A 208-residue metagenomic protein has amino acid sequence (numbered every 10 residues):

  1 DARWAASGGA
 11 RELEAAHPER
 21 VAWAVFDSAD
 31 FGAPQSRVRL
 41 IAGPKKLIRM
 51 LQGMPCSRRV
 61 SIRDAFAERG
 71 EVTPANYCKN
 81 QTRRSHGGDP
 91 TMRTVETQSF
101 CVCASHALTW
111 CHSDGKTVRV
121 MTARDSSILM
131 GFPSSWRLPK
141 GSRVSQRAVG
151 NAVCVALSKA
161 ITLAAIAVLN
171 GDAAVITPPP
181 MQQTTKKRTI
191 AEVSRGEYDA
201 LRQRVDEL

Functional and structural regions predicted by a protein language model:
D1-L108: Class I S-adenosyl-L-methionine
A67-E207: C-terminal target-recognition/interaction regions appended to catalytic cores
